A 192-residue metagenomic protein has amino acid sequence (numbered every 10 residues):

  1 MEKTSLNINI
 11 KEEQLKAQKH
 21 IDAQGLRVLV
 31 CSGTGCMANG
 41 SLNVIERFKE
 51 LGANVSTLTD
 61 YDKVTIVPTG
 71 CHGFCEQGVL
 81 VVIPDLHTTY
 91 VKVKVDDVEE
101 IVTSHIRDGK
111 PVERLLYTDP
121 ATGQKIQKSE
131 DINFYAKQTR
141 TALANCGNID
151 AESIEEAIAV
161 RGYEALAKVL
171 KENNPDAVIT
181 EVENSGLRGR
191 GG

Functional and structural regions predicted by a protein language model:
M1-G192: Feature of Fe-S/electron-transfer and energy-metabolism proteins that preferentially highlights extended coupling
